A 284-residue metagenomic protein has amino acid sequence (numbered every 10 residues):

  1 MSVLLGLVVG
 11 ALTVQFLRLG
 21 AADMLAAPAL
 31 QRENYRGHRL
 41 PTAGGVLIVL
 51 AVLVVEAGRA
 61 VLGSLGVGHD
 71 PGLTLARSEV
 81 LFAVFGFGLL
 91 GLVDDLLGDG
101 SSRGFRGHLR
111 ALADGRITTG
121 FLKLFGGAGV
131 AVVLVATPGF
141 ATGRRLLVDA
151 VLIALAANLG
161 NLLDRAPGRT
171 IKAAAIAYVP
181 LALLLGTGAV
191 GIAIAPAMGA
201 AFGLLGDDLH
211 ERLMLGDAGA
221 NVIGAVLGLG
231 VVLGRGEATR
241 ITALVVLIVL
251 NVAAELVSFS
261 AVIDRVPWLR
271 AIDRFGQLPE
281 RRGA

Functional and structural regions predicted by a protein language model:
M1-M214, A218-V257, A261: "…together with the soluble PPM/PP2C metallo-phosphatase catalytic core" -> "…together with the soluble PPM/PP2C
A261-A284: Short, highly charged, low-complexity non-transmembrane loops/tails of multi-pass membrane proteins
